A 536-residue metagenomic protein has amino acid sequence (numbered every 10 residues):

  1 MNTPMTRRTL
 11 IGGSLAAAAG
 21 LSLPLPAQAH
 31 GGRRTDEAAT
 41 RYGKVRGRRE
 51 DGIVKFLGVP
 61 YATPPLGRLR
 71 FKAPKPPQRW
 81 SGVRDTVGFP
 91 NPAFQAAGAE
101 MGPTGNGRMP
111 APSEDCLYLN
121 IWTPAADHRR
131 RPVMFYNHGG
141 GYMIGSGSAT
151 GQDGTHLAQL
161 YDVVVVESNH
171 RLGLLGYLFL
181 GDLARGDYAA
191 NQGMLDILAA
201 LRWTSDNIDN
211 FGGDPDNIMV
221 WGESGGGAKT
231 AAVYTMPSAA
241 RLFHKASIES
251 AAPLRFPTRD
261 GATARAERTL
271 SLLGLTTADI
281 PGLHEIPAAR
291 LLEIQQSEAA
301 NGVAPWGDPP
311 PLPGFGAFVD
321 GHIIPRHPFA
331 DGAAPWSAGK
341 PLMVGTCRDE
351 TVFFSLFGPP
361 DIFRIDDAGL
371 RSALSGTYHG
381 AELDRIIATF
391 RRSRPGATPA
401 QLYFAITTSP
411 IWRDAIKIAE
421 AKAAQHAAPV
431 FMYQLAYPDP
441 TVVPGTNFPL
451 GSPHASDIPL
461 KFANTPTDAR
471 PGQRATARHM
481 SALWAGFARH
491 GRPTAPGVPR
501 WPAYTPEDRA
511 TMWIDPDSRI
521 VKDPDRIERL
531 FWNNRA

Functional and structural regions predicted by a protein language model:
N2-T3, T9-A29: N-terminal export signals
A29-N191, R348, T467, P471-L483 (+4 more regions): Non-catalytic accessory segments of hydrolases
A189-I208: Alpha/beta-hydrolase active-site loop
D206, A240, E249-L370, Q401-A421 (+1 more regions): Substrate-access "cap/lid" subdomains that shape and gate the entrance to catalytic or ligand-binding pockets
G213-W221: Alpha/beta-hydrolase fold nucleophile elbow
G222, G226: Gly/Ala-rich beta-loop-alpha elbow adjacent to hydrolase catalytic centers
G227-S238: Short glycine-enriched nucleophile-adjacent loop and the immediately C-terminal alpha-helix near the catalytic center
W412-A536: Mobile gating loops/cap/lid regions near enzyme active sites that modulate substrate access
